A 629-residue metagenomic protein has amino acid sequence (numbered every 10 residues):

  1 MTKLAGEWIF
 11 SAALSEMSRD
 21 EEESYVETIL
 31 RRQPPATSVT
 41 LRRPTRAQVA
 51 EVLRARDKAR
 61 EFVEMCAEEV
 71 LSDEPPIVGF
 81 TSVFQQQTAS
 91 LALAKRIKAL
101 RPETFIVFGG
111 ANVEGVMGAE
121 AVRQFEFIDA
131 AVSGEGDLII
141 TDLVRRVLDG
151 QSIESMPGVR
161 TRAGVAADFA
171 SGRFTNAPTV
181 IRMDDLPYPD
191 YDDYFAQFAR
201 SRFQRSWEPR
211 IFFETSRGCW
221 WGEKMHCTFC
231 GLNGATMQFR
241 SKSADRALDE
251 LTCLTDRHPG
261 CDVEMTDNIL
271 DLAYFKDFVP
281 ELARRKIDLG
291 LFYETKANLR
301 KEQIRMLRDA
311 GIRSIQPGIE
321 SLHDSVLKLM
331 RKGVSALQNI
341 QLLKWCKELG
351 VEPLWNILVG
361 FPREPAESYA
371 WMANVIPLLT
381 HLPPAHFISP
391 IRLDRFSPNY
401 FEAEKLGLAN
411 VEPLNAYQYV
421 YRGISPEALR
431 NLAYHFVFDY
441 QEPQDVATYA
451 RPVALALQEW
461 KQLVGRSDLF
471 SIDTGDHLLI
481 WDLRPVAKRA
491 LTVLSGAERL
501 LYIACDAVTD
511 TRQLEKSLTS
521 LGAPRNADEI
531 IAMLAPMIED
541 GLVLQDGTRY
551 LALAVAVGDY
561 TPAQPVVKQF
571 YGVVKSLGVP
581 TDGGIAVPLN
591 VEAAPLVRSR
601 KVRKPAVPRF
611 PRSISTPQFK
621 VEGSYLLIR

Functional and structural regions predicted by a protein language model:
M1-I9, L14, R162-R173, A373-L494: C-terminal accessory regions of radical SAM enzymes
A55-N176: Glycine-rich beta-alpha loop elements in corrinoid/cobalamin-binding modules across cobalamin-dependent enzymes
E103-V107, A244-L354, V359-W371, P377-P390 (+2 more regions): Conserved SAM/AdoMet-binding glycine-rich loop
V165-S216, G475-L494, M537, L542-P565: N-terminal [4Fe-4S]-dependent radical SAM core
R205-K242: Canonical Radical SAM [4Fe-4S] cluster-binding loop centered on the CxxxCxxC motif and its immediate flanking residues
D482-L521: Short amphipathic alpha-helical interface segments
A523-P536: Short amphipathic alpha-helical interaction segments
R549-R629: Short, amphipathic alpha-helical interaction segments positioned at domain boundaries
